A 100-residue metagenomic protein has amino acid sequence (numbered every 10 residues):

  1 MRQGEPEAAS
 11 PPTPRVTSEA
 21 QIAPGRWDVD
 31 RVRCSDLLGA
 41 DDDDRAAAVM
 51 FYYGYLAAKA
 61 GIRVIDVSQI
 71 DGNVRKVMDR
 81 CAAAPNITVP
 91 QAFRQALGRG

Functional and structural regions predicted by a protein language model:
R2-Y52: N-terminal secretory signal peptides
R26, D42-G100: Compact alpha-helical subdomains of small soluble proteins
